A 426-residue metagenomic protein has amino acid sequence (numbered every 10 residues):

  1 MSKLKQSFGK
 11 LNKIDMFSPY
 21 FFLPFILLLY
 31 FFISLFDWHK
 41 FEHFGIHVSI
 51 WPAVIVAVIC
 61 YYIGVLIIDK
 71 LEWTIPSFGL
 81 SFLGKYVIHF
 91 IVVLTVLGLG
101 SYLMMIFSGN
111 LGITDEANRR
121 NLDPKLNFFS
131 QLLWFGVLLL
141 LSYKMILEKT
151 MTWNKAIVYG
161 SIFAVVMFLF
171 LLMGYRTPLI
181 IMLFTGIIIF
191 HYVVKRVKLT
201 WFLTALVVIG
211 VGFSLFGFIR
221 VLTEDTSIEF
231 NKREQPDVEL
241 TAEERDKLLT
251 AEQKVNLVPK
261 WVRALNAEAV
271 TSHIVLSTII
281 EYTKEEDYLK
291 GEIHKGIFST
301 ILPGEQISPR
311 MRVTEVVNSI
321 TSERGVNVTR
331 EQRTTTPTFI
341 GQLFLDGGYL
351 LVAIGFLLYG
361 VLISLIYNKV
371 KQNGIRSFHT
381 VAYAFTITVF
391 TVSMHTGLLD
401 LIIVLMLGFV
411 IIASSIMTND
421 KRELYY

Functional and structural regions predicted by a protein language model:
M1-K85, F163-V166, M182-I219, E229-N231 (+2 more regions): N-terminal "leader" segments that precede or initiate the main folded domain
F8-L11, D37-P52, R120-L122, R245-V258 (+1 more regions): Membrane-interface segments at the starts/ends of alpha-helical transmembrane spans
N12-L23, L83-I91, T150-Y159, V370-A382: Membrane-interfacial loop-to-transmembrane alpha-helix junctions, especially the N-terminal start
E42-V48, L111-F129, L172-M173, E323 (+1 more regions): Membrane-helix boundary/interfacial segments in multi-pass membrane proteins
A57-C60, I91-S101, Q131-V137, G341 (+1 more regions): Hydrophobic alpha-helical transmembrane segments
D69-S227, E423-Y426: Membrane-embedded catalytic interface detector for glycan/lipid assembly enzymes
I219-L358: Small-residue-enriched transmembrane helix-hairpin modules in multi-pass membrane proteins
S322-E323, E331-Y426: Hydrophobic alpha-helical segments
